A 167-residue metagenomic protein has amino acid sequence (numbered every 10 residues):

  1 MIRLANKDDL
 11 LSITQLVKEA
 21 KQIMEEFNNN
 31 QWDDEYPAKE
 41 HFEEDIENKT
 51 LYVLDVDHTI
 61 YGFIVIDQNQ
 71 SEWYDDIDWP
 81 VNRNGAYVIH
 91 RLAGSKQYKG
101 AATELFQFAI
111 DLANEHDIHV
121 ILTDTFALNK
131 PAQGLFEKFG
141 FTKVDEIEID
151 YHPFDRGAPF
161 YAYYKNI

Functional and structural regions predicted by a protein language model:
M1-Q15: A short beta-loop-alpha structural element at the N-terminal edge of CoA-dependent acyl/N-acetyltransferase catalytic
K21-E43: Conserved GNAT-fold acetyl-CoA-binding loop/helix
V65-Q97, Y151-H152: Conserved acyl-donor/pantetheine-binding loop and adjacent beta-alpha core of acyl/acetyltransferases and related
R83, I149-I167: C-terminal "cap" of GNAT-fold acetyltransferases
K99-A113, G134-K138: Conserved acetyl-CoA-binding loop-helix of GNAT-fold acetyltransferases
A113-T125: Conserved GNAT acetyl-CoA-binding A-motif
T123-Q133: Conserved beta-strand-loop-alpha-helix junction that forms the acyl-donor binding cleft
D124, G140-G157: Conserved catalytic-core motifs of GNAT/GCN5-like acyltransferases
